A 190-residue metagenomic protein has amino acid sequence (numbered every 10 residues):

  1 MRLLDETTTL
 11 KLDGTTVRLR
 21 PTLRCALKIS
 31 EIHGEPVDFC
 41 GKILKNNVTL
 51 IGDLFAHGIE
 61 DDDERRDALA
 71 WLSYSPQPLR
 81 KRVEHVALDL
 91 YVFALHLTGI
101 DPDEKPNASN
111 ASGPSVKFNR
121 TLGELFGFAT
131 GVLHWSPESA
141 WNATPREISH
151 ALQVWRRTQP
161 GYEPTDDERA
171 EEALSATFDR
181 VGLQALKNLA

Functional and structural regions predicted by a protein language model:
M1-A190: Charged interaction scaffolds used for protein-protein
